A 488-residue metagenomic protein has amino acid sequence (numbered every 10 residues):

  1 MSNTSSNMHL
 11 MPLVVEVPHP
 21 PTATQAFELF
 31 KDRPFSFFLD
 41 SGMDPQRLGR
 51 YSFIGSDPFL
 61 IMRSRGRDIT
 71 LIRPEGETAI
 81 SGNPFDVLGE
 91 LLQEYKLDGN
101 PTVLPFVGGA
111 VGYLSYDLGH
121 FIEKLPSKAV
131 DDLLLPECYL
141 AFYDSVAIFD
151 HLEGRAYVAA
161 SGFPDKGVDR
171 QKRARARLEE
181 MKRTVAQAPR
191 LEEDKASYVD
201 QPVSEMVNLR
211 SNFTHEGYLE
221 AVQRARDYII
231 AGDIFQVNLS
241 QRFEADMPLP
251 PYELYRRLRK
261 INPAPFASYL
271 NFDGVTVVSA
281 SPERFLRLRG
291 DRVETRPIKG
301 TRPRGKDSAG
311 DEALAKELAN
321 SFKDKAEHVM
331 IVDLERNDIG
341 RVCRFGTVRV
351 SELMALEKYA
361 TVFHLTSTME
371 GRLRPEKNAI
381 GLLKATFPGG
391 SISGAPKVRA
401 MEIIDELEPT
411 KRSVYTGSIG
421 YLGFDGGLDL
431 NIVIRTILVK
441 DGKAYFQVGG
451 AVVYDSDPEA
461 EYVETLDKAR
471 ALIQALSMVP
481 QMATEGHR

Functional and structural regions predicted by a protein language model:
M1-R488: Extended alpha-helical targeting/anchoring segments, especially N-terminal organellar/secretory targeting helices
